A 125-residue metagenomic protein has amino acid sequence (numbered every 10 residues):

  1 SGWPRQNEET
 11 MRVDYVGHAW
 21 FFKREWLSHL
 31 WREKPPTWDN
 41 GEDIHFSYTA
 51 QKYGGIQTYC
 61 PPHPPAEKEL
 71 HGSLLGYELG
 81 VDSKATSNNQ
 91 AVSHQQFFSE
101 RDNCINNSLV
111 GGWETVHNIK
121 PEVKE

Functional and structural regions predicted by a protein language model:
S1-G41: Conserved catalytic core of nucleotide-sugar-dependent glycosyltransferases
E33-E125: C-terminal catalytic/acceptor-binding lobe
